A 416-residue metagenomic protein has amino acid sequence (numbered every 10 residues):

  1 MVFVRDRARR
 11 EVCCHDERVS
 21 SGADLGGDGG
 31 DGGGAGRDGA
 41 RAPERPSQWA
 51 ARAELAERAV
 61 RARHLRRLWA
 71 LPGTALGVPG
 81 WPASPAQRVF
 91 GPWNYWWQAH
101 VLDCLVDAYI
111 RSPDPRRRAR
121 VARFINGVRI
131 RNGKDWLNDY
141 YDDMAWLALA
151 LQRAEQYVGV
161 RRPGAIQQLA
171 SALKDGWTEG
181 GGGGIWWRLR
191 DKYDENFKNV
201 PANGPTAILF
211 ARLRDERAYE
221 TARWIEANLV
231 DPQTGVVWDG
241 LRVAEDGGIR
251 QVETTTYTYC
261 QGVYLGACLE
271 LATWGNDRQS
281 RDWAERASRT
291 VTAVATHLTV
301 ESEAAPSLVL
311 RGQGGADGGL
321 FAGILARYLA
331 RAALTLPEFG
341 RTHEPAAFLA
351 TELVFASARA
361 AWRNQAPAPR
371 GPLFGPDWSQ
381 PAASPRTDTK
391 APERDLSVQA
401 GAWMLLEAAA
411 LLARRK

Functional and structural regions predicted by a protein language model:
M1-R41, K416: Actinobacteria-biased recognition of intrinsically disordered, low-complexity terminal regions
C13-C14, G39-A99, R111-W146, A154-V158 (+5 more regions): CBM-like carbohydrate-recognition segments
R116, R120, R161, A165 (+4 more regions): Alpha-helical positions within canonical tetratricopeptide repeat
Q167-F197: Asp-box/WD-like beta-propeller blade repeats and closely related beta-sheet repeat scaffolds
G204-P205, T258-E270, V291, F321-I324 (+1 more regions): Aromatic- and acid-rich polysaccharide-binding/catalytic face of secreted or lumenal carbohydrate-active enzymes
T206-F210, R214-C268: Active-site cradle of extracellular carbohydrate-active enzymes
V263-G275, W283-T299: Oxyanion-binding "anion nests"
